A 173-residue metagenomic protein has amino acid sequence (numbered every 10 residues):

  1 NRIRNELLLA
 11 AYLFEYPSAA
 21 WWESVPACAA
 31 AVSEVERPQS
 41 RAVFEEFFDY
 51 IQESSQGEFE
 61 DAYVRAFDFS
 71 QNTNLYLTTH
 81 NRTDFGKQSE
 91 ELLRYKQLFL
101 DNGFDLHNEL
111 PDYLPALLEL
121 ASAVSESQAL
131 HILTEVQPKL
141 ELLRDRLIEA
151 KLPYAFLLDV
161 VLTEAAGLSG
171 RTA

Functional and structural regions predicted by a protein language model:
N1-D112, E119-A173: Charged, alpha-helix-forming regions
